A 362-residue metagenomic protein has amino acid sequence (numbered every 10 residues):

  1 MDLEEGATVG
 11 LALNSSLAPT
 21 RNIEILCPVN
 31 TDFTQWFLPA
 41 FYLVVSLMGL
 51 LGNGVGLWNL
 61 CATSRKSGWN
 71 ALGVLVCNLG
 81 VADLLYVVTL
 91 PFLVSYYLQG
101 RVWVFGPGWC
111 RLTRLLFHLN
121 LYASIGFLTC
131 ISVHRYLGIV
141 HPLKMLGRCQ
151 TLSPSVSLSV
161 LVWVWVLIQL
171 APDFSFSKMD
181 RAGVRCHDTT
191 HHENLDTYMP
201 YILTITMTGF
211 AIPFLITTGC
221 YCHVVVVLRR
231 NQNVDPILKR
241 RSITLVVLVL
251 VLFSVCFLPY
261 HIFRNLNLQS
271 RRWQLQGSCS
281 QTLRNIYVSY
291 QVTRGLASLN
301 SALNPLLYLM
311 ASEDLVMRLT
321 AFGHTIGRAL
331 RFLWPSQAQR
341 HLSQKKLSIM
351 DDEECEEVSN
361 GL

Functional and structural regions predicted by a protein language model:
M1-V29, Q274-C279, E313-L362: Intrinsically disordered regulatory tails of 7TM GPCRs
T20-T31, Y97-H118, H141, G147-P154 (+3 more regions): Loop architecture of class A 7-transmembrane GPCRs
F33-A40, G68, G73, C77 (+9 more regions): Alpha-helical membrane-protein architecture signal
T34-T63, L215-Y221: First transmembrane helix
T34-Y42, K66-I131, G138-H141, L146-R148: Extracellular TM2-ECL1-early TM3 structural module of rhodopsin-like
Y42, S46, N59, L85-R101 (+8 more regions): Helix-to-loop junction signature of class
S46-G49, N78-L90, L158-L170, T206-F214 (+2 more regions): Alpha-helical transmembrane segments of multi-pass membrane proteins
V81, H187-L195, T206-F210, V225-I262 (+3 more regions): Intracellular effector-coupling site of seven-transmembrane GPCRs, centered on the ICL3-to-TM6 transition
